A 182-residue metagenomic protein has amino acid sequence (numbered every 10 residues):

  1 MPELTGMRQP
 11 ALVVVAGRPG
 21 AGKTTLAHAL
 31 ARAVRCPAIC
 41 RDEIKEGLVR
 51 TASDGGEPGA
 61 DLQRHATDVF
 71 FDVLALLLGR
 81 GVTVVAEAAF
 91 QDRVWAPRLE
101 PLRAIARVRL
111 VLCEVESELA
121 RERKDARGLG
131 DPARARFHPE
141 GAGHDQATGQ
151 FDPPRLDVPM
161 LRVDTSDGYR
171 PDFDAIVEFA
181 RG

Functional and structural regions predicted by a protein language model:
M1-A11: Extreme N-terminal, non-catalytic leader segments that precede Walker-type/kinase nucleotide-binding cores
V15: Hydrophobic anchor at the beta1->P-loop junction of P-loop NTPases
P19: The conserved Walker
G22: Conserved glycine(s) of the Walker
T25-G79: Conserved substrate/cofactor phosphate-moiety recognition/catalytic segment in nucleotide-dependent phosphotransferases
L62-R107: Glycine-rich phosphate-binding loop used to anchor ATP phosphates in small-molecule kinases, encompassing both
A104-D125, V163: Conserved phosphate-donor/acceptor-positioning beta-strand/loop module used by diverse small-molecule
L129-D174: Small-molecule kinase domains that catalyze NTP-dependent phosphoryl transfer to phosphate-bearing small molecules
